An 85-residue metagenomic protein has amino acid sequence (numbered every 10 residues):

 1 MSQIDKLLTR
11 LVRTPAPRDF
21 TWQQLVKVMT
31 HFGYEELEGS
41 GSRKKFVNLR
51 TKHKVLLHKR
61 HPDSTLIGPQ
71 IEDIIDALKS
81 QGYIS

Functional and structural regions predicted by a protein language model:
S2-S40, L49-S85: Basic nucleic-acid-binding interfaces
